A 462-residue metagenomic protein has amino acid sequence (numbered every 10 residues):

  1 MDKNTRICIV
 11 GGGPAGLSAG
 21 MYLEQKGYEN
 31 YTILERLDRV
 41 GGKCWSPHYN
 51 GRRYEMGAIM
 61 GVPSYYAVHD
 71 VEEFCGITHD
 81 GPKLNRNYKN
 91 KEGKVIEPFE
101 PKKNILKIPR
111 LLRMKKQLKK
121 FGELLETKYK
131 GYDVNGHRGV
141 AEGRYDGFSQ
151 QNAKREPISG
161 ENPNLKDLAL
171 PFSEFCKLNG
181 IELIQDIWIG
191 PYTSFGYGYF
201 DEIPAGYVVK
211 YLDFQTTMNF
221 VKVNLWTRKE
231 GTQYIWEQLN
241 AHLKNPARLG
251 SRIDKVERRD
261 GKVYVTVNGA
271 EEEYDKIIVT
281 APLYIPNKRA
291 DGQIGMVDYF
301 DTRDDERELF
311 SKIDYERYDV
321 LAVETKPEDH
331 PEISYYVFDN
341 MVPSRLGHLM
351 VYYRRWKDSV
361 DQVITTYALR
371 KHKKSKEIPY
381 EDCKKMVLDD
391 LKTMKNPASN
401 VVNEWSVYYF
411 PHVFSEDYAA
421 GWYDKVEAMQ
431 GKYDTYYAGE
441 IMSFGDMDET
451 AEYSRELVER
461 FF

Functional and structural regions predicted by a protein language model:
T5-I33: N-terminal Rossmann-like FAD-binding beta1-loop-alpha1 element of flavoenzymes
V10, L34, I253, E272-P286: Short hydrophobic core segments
E24-H48: Glycine-rich FAD pyrophosphate-binding loop
R39, K43, G51-K83: Conserved FAD-binding subdomain of flavin-dependent enzymes
H79-E202: Mobile amphipathic helical/loop "lid" adjacent to a hydrophobic cofactor/ligand pocket
Y211-K262, K276: Helical element adjacent to the flavin cofactor pocket in flavoenzyme catalytic cores
Y274-D275, I285-K425, G431-D434, F444 (+2 more regions): C-terminal segments that line or cap access tunnels to active or ligand-binding sites in enzymes and enzyme-associated
A438-F462: A conserved FAD-binding loop/helix module that cradles the flavin
